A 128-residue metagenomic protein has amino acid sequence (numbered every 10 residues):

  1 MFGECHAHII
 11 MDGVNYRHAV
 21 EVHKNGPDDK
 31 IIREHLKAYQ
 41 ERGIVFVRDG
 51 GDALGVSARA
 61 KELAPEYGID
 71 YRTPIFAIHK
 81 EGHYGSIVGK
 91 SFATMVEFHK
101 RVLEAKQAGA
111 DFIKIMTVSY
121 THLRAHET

Functional and structural regions predicted by a protein language model:
F2, D70-R72, F112: Structural preference for beta-strand elements that scaffold enzyme active sites
F2-E62, Y84: Metal-associated gating/positioning segment near the N- to mid-region
H8, D52-A53, F76-H79, V118: Active-site beta-loop-alpha junctions enriched in small/polar residues
K30-H35, A93-E104: Short, acidic/polar
L63-E66, K106: Acidic (Asp/Glu)-rich catalytic clusters
P65-I69, T73-F76, R124: Alpha-helix-loop-beta-strand connector modules within alpha/beta enzyme cores
G109-Y120: Short acidic, glycine-rich surface-loop motifs adjacent to enzyme active sites
T121-T128: Conserved small/polar residues in nucleotide/adenosyl-binding loops
